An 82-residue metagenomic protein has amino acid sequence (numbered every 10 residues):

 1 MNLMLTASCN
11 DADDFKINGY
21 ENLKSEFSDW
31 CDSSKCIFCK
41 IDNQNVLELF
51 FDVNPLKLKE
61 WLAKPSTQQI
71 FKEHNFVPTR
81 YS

Functional and structural regions predicted by a protein language model:
M1-I70, H74-S82: Short S/T/G/P-rich N-terminal loop/turn motif that feeds into the first structured element of a domain
